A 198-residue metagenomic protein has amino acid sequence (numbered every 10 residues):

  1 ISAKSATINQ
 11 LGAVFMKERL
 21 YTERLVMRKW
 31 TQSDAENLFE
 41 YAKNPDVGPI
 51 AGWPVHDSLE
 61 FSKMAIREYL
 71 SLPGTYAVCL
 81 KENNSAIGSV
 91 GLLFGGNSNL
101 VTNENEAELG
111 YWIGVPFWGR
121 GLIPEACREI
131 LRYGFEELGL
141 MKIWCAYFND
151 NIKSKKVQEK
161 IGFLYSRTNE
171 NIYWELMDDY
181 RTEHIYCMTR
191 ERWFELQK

Functional and structural regions predicted by a protein language model:
I1-N9: Extreme N-terminal basic, low-complexity initiation segments that serve as generic localization/processing leaders
I8-G48, C79-K198: Acyl-donor (CoA/ACP) binding surface of acyl/acetyltransferases
D46-R67: Conserved GNAT-fold acetyl-CoA-binding loop/helix
H56-F61, L70-L72, L122, W174-D178: Short C-terminal domain-edge/linker segments immediately following a structured domain
I66-C79: A short helix-loop-beta-strand connector motif used in the catalytic cores of GNAT acetyltransferases and, in some
